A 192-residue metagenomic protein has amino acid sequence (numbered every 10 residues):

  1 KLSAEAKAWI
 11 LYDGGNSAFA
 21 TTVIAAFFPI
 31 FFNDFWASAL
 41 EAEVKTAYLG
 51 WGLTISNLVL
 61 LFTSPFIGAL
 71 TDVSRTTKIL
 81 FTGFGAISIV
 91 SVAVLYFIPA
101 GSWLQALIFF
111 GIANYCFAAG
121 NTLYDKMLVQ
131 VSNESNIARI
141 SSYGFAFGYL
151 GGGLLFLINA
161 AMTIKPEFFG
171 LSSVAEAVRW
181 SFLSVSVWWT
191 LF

Functional and structural regions predicted by a protein language model:
K1-N57, L104: Helix-loop boundary and gating motifs at the non-cytosolic
V23-F27, T46-A69, V90-S91, G153-F156: Central cavity-lining transmembrane alpha-helices of secondary-active solute carriers, predominantly the Major
L40-Y48, T77, Y143, A160-V187: A membrane-interface helix-boundary motif in multi-pass transporters
L53-S56, G85-V92, G148, W188-F192: MFS 12-TM fold signature
L61, T82-W103: C-terminal ends and interior cores of transmembrane alpha-helices in multi-pass membrane transporters/permeases
T71-I87: Cytoplasmic membrane-interface "Motif A"-like loop-to-helix N-cap segments of 12-TM Major Facilitator Superfamily
F109-A146: Cytoplasmic helix-loop-helix junction between adjacent transmembrane helices in 12-TM secondary transporters
A138-T163: Glycine-rich segments within core transmembrane alpha-helices of 12-TM secondary carriers
